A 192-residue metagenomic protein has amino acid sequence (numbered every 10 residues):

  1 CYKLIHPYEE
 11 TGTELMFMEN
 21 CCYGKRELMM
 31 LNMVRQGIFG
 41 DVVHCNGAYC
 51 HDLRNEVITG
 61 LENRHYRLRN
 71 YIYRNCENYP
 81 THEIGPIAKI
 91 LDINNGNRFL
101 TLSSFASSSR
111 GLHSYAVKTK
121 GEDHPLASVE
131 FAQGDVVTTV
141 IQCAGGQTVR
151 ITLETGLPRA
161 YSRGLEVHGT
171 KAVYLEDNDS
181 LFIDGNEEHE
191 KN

Functional and structural regions predicted by a protein language model:
C1-P7: Beta-loop-alpha module in the N-terminal Rossmann-like domain of NAD(P)-dependent dehydrogenases, especially those
H6, R35, D92-I93, T155-P158 (+1 more regions): Short, flexible, glycine/charge-rich loop motifs used to bind or transfer phosphoryl groups or to couple energy/partner
E9-F17, C21-E130, V173: Predominantly a Rossmann-like dinucleotide-binding segment in NAD(P)-dependent oxidoreductases
F39, Q142-C143: A short, structured loop/turn motif at beta-sheet edges
N75, V137-T139: Glycine/small-residue-rich pyrophosphate-binding loop that anchors the diphosphate of NDP-sugar donors
L126-V137, A144-N192: NAD(P)-dinucleotide binding in Rossmann-like oxidoreductases
